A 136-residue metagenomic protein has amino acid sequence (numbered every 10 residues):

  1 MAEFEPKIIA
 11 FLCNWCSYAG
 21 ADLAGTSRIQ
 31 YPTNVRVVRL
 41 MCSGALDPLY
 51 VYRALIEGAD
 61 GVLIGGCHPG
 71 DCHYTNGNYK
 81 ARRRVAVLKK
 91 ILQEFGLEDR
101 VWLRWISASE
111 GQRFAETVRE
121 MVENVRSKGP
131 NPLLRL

Functional and structural regions predicted by a protein language model:
M1-L136: Iron-sulfur-associated redox domains of electron-transfer enzymes in respiratory and anaerobic energy metabolism
